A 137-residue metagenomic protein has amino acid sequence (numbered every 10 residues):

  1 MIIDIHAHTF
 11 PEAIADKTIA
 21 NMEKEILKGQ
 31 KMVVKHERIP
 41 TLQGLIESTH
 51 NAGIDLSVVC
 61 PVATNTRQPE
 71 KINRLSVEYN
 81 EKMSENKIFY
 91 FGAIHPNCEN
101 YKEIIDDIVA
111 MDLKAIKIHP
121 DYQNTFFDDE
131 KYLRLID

Functional and structural regions predicted by a protein language model:
M1-V59, R67: An N-terminally biased module of ancient metal coordination in phosphate/nucleic-acid-related enzymes
D55-L56, T64-D137: Active-site gating/metal-coordination segments in enzymes
